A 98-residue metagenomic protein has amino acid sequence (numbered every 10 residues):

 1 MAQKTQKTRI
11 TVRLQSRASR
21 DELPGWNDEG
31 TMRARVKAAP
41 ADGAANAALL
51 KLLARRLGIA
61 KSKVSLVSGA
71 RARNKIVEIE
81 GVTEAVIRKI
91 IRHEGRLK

Functional and structural regions predicted by a protein language model:
M1-K51, I59-K61, S65-A70, K75-K98: Contiguous, often N-terminal, cationic amphipathic patches that form binding interfaces
A54: The alpha-helix within a helix-turn-helix
